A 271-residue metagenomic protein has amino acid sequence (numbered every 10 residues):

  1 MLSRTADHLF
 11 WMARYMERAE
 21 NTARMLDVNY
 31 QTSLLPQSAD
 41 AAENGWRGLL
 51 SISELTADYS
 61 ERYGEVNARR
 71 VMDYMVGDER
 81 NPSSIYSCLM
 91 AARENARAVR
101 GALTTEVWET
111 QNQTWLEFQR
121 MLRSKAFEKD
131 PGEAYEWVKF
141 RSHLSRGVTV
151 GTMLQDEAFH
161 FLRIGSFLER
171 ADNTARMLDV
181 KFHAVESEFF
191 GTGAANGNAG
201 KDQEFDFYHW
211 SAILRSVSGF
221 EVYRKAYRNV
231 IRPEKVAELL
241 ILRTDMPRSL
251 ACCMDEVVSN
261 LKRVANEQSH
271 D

Functional and structural regions predicted by a protein language model:
M1-D271: Alpha-helical transmembrane segments and their helix-helix packing motifs
